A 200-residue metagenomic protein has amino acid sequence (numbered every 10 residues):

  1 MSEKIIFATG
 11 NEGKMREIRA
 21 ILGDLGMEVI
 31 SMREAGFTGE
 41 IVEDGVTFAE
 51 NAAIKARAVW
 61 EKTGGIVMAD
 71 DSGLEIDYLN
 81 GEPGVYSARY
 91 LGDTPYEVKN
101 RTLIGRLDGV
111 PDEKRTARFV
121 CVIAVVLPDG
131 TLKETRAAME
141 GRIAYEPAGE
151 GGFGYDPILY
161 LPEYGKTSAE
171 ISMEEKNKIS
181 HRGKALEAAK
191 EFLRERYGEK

Functional and structural regions predicted by a protein language model:
S2-I6, E12-K200: Anionic-ligand binding patches
